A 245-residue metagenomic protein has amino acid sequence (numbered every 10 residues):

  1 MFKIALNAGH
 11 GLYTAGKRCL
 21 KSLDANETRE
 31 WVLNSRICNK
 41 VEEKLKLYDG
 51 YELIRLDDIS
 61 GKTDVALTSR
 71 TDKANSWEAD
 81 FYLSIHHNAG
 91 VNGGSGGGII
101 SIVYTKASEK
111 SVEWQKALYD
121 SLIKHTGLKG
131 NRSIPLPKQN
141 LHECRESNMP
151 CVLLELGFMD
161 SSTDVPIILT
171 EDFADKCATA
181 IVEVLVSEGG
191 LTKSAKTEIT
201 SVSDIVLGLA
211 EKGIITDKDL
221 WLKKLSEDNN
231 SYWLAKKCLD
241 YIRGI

Functional and structural regions predicted by a protein language model:
M1-R70: Active-site histidine-acidic residue metal-binding/catalytic motifs, centered on HxH/HExxH-like signatures
F2-N7, L12-G16, L20, W77 (+2 more regions): Active-site-adjacent mobile loop/cap segments within catalytic or ligand-binding domains
A8, V41, L45, D49 (+9 more regions): Sec/Tat-exported extracytoplasmic proteins
L12-R29, A89-A117: A short, glycine/acidic-enriched catalytic loop
T28-R36, D64-T68, S108-E113, I168-K176 (+2 more regions): Soluble non-cytosolic domains of exported or imported proteins
C38-K40, K44, S108-G127, P166-K193: Long, well-ordered alpha-helical scaffolding segments within enzyme catalytic domains, especially pronounced
S69-E78: Short, well-structured alpha-helical segments in soluble
S194-I245: Short, solvent-exposed alpha-helical surface patches in non-cytosolic proteins
